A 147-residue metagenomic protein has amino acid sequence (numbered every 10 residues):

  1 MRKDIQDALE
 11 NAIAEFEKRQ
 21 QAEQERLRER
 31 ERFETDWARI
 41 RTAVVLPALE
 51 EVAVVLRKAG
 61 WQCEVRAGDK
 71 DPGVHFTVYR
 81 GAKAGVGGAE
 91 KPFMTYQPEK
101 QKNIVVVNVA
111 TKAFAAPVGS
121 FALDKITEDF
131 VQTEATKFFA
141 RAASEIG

Functional and structural regions predicted by a protein language model:
M1-E25, A113-G147: Intrinsically disordered, low-complexity regulatory regions enriched in serine/threonine/proline and acidic residues
K3, T77-T133: Intrinsically disordered, low-complexity regulatory segments enriched in Ser/Thr/Pro and charged residues
A12, W61-G85: Ser/Thr-rich, low-complexity intrinsically disordered terminal regions
E15-A59: Contiguous, amphipathic alpha-helical segments that mediate oligomerization or scaffolding in large protein assemblies
V45, L49-V52, L56, M94 (+3 more regions): Generic hydrophobic secondary-structure signal
A48-A67, A142-I146: Long, hydrophobic, amphipathic alpha-helical segments used as structural scaffolds
